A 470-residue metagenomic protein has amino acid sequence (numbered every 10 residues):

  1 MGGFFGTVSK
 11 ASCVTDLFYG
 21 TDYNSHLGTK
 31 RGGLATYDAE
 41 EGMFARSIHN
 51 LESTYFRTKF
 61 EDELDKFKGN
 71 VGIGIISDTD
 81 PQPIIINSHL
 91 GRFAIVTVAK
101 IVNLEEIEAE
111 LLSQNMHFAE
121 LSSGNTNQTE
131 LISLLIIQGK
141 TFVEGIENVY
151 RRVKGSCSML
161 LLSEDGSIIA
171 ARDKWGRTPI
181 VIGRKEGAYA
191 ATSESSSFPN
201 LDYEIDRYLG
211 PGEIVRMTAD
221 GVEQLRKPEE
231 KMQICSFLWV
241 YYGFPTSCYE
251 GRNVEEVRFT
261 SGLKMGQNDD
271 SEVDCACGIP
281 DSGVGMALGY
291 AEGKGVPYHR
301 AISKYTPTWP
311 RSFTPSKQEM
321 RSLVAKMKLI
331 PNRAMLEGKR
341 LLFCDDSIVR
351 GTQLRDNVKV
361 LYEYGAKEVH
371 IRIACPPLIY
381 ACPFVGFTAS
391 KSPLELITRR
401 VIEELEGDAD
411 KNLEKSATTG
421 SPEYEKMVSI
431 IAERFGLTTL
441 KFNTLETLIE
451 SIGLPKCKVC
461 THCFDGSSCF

Functional and structural regions predicted by a protein language model:
M1, S113, W239-S247, D270-E272 (+4 more regions): Short acidic (Asp/Glu) and glycine-rich catalytic loops that position anionic groups and cofactors
M1-G210, R216-V273, I279, E368: Conserved short alpha-helical segments that host acidic/polar catalytic motifs at enzyme active sites
K10, Y23, S113, Q138 (+7 more regions): Short, well-ordered loop/turn and helix-capping segments at boundaries between secondary-structure elements and domains
S12-V14, N103, I168, R177-P179 (+7 more regions): Flexible loop/turn segments at secondary-structure boundaries
S122, K140-I146, Q318-M327, S390-T398 (+1 more regions): A polyampholytic, Gly/Pro-enriched intrinsically disordered region
D165-S167, R172, D202-Y208, V358-F470: PRPP-dependent phosphoribosyltransferase catalytic core
A276, G283-Y290, K294, Y298 (+2 more regions): Extended, hydrophobic alpha-helical segments in both membrane/secreted and soluble proteins
E292-L341, I379-K391: Short, glycine/charge-rich flexible loops or terminal/linker lids adjacent to PRPP-binding catalytic cores
